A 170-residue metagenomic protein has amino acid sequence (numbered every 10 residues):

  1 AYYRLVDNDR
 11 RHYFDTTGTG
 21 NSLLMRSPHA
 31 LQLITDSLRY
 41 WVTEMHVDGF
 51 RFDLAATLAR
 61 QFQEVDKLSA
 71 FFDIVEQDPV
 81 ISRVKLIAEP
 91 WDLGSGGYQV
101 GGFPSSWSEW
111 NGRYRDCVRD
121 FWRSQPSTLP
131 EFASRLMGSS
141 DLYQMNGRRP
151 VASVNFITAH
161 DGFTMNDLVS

Functional and structural regions predicted by a protein language model:
A1-H46, R51-Q77, G96-G97, L142: Substrate-binding/active-site clefts of carbohydrate-active enzymes
H46, K67-S170: Conserved alpha/beta catalytic core and glycan-binding cleft of carbohydrate-active enzymes
